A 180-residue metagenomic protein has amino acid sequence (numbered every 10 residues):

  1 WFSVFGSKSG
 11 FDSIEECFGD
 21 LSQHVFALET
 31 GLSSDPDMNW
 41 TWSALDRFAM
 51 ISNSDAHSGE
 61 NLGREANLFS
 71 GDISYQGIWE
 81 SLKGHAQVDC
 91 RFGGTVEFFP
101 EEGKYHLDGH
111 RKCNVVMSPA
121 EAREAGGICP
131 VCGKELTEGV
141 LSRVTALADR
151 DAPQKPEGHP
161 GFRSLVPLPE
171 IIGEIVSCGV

Functional and structural regions predicted by a protein language model:
F2-V180: Charged catalytic cores and adjacent phosphate/nucleic-acid-binding surfaces used for phosphate/nucleic-acid chemistry
